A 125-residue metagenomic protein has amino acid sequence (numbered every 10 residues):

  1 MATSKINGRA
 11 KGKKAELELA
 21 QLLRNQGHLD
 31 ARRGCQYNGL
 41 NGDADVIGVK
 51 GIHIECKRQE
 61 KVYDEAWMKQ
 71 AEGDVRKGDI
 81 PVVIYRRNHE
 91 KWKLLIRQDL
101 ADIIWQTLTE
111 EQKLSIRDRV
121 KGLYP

Functional and structural regions predicted by a protein language model:
M1-P125: Catalytic phosphate/metal-binding cores of nucleic-acid and nucleotide-processing enzymes, i.e., regions that mediate
